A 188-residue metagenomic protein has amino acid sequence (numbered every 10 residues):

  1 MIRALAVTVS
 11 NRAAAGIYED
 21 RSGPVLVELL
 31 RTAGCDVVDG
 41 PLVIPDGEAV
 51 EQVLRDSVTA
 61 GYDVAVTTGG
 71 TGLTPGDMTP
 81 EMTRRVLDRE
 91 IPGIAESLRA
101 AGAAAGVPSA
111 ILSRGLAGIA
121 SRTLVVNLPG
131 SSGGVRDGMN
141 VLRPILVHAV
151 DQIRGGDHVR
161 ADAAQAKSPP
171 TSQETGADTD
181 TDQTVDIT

Functional and structural regions predicted by a protein language model:
M1-T188: Non-catalytic beta/alpha edge segments that cap or flank active sites
